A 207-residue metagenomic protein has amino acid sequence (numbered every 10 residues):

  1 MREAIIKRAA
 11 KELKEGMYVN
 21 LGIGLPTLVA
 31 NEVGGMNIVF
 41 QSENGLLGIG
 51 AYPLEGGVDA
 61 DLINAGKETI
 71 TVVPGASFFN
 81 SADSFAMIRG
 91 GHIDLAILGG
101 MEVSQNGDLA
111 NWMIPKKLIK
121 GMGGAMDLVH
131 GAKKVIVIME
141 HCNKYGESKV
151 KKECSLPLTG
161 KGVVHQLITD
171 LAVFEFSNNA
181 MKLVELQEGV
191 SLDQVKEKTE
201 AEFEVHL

Functional and structural regions predicted by a protein language model:
M1-V73: N-terminal active-site beta-alpha-beta segment that forms phosphate/nucleotide-binding and substrate-recognition loops
A4, L54-L207: Conserved phosphate- and dinucleotide-binding cores of soluble alpha/beta proteins, encompassing both enzyme active
